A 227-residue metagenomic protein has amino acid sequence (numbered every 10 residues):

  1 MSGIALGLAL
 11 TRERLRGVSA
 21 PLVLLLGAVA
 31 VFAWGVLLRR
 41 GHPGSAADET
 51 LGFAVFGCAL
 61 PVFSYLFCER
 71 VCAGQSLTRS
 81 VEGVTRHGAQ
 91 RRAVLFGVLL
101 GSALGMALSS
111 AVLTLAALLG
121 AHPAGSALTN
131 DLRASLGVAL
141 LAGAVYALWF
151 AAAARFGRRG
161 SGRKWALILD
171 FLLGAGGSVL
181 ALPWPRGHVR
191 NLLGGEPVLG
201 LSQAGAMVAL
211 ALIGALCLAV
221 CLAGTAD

Functional and structural regions predicted by a protein language model:
M1-L26: Aromatic- and glycine-rich beta-strand/loop motifs that create alpha-glucan
I4-L6, S178-P197: Short hydrophobic, aromatic-rich alpha-helical segments embedded in or entering the lipid bilayer of multi-pass
A20, G27-Q75, L95-R163, L167 (+1 more regions): Secretory targeting signals
L26, A30-A33, A175-L180, V208 (+1 more regions): Alpha-helical hydrophobic membrane-insertion segments
Q75-S76, S80, R155-G157, L222-D227: Cytoplasmic membrane-interface segments at the C-terminal ends of transmembrane helices
E82-R92: Short helix-to-coil transition segments within interhelical loops that connect adjacent transmembrane helices
A111-L118, L173-P185: C-terminal TM-helix exit segments that contain a strictly Trp-centered aromatic cap at the helix terminus
G195-D227: Alpha-helical transmembrane segments of multi-pass membrane transporters/translocases
